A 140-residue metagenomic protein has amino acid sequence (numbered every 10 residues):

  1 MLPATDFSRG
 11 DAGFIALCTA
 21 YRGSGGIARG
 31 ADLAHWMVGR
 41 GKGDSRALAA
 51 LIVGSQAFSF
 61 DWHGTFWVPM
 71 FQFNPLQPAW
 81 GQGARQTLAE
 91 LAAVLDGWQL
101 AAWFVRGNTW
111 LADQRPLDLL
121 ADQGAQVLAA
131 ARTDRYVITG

Functional and structural regions predicted by a protein language model:
M1-G140: Non-transmembrane "mature" sequence context
